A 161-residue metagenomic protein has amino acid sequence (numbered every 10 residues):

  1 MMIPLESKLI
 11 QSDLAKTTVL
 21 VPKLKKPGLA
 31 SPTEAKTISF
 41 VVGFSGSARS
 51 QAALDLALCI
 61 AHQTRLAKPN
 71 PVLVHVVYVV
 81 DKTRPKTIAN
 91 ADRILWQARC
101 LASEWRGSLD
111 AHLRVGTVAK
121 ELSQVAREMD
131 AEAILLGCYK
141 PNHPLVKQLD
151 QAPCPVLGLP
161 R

Functional and structural regions predicted by a protein language model:
M1-L29, V125-R161: Gly/Ser-rich helix-loop-strand patches that form or flank binding pockets for ribonucleotide-derived cofactors
A30-A89: Small/aliphatic-rich secondary-structure junction motif
A57, A98, L122: Aromatic/hydrophobic pocket-lining residues that form π-stacking "cages" and hydrophobic walls in ligand
A61, A98-A102: Conserved hydrophobic residues forming the short capping helix/wall of the S-adenosyl-L-methionine
H75-V77, D110-R114, L157: General small-molecule cofactor/ligand-binding pocket signal
I88-R99: Short, surface-exposed alpha-helical segments at coil->helix boundaries
S103-D110: A short helix-to-beta-strand connector/capping loop
L113-E121: Charged docking surfaces used in two-component/phosphorelay signaling
